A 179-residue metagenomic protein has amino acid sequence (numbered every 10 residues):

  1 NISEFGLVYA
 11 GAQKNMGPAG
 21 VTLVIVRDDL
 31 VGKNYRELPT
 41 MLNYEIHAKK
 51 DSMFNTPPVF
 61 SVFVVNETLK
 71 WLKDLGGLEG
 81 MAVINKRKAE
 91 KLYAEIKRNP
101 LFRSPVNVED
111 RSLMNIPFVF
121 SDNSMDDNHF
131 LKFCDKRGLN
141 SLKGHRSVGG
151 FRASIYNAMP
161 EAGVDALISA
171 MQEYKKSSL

Functional and structural regions predicted by a protein language model:
N1-Q13: Conserved active-site segment immediately N-terminal to the catalytic lysine that forms the internal aldimine
L7, V21-I25, N115-P117: Conserved hydrophobic/aromatic beta-strand scaffold that supports enzyme active sites
A12-A94, N107, S178-L179: Active-site C-terminal subdomain of aminotransferase-like
V26, F118-D122, I155-N157: Short beta-strand-to-loop capping motifs
L101-P105, G138-G144: A short linear hydrophobic-aromatic micro-motif
F102-C134: Conserved PLP-binding catalytic core of the aspartate aminotransferase-like
K136, G149-L179: PLP-dependent enzyme catalytic core of the Aspartate aminotransferase-like
